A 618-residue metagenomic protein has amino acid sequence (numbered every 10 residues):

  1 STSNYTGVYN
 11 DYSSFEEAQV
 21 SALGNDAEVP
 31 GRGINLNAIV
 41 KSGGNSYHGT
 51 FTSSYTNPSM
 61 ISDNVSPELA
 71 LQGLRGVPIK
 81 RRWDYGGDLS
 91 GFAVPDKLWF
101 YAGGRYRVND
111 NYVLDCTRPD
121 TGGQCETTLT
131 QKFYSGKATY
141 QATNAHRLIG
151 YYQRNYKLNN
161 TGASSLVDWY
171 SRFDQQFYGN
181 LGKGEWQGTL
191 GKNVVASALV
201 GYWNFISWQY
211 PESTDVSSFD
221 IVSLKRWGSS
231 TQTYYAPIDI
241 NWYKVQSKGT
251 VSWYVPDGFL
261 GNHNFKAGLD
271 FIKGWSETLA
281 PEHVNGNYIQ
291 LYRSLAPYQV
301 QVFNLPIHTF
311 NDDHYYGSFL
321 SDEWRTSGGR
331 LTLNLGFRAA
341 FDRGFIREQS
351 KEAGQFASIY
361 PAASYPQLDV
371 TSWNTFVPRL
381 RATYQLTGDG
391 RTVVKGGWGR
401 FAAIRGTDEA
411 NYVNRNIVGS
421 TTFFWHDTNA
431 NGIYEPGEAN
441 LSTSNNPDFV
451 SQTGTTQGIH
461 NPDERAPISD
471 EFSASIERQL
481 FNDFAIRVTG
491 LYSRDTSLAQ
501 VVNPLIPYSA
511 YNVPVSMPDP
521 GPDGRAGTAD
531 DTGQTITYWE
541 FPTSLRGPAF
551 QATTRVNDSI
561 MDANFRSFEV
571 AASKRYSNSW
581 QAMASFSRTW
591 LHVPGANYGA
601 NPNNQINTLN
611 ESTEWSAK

Functional and structural regions predicted by a protein language model:
T2-A22, N64-K80: Short acidic/polar hinge/loop motifs at secondary-structure boundaries that mediate gating or recognition
Y9-S54, S62, D84-K97: A beta-strand signature from Gram-negative outer-membrane beta-barrel systems, especially the internal plug domain
A27-V29, G43-H48, V94-K97, A145 (+6 more regions): Short loop/turn motifs that connect adjacent beta-strands in outer-membrane beta-barrel proteins
H48, V77-L158, D174-S197, G201 (+2 more regions): Transmembrane beta-barrel wall of Gram-negative outer-membrane proteins
F51-N57, A102-Y106, G150-R154, A198-Y202 (+5 more regions): Transmembrane beta-barrel strands of outer-membrane/channel proteins
T121-E126, K225, Y234, T250 (+5 more regions): Signature of Gram-negative outer-membrane beta-barrel scaffolds
T130, Q141-S321, I359-S364, A552-T554: Replace "related TpsB outer-membrane translocases also match" with "some related outer-membrane beta-barrels such as
E348-V377, R381-V556: Solvent-exposed loop/turn elements at secondary-structure boundaries
